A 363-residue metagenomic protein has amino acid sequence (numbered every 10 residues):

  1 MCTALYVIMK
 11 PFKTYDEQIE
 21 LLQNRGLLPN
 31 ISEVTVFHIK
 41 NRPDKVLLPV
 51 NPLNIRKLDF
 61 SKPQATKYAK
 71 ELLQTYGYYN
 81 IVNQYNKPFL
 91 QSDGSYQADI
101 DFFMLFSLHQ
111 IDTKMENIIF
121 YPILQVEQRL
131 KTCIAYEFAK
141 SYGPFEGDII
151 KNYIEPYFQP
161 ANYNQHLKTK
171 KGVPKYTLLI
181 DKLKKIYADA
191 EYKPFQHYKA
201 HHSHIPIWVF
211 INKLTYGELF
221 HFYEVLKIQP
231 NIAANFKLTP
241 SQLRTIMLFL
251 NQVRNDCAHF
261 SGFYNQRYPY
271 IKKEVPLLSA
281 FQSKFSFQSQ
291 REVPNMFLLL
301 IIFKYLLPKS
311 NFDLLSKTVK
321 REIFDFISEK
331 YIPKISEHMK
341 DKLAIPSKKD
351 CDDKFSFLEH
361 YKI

Functional and structural regions predicted by a protein language model:
M1-Q252, Y264, Y268-I363: Extended intrinsically disordered or low-complexity regions, especially N/C-terminal cytosolic tails and loops, rather
F260: Acidic/aromatic/glycine-rich contiguous surface patches that form carbohydrate-binding/processing clefts and analogous
